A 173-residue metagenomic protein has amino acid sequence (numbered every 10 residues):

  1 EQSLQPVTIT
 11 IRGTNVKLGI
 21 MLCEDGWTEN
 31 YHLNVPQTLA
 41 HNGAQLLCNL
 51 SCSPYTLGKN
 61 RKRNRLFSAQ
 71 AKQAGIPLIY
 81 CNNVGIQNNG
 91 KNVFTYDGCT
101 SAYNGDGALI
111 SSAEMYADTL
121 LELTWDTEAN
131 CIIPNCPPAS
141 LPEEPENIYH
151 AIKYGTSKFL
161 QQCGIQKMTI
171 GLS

Functional and structural regions predicted by a protein language model:
E1, Y116-N135: A short, polar/charged loop-to-alpha-helix boundary motif
L4-M21: Beta-strand-turn-beta hairpins that frame and shape the catalytic cleft of phosphate-ester-processing enzymes
V7, G13, N49-S51, N130-L141: Gly-rich Lys/Arg/Thr-decorated short loops/hinges at beta-loop-alpha junctions or inter-strand turns that position
V16-L18, Q45-L46, K167: Structural motif
W27-D118: CN hydrolase (nitrilase-like) catalytic-core segments centered on the catalytic cysteine and neighboring Lys/Glu
P134-E143, I165-G171: Glycine- and acidic
S140-K158: Helix-loop module immediately N-terminal to the HCX5R catalytic loop in PTP-like cysteine phosphatase domains
I152-S173: A phosphate-binding catalytic loop at a beta-strand-loop-alpha-helix junction that coordinates phosphoryl groups
